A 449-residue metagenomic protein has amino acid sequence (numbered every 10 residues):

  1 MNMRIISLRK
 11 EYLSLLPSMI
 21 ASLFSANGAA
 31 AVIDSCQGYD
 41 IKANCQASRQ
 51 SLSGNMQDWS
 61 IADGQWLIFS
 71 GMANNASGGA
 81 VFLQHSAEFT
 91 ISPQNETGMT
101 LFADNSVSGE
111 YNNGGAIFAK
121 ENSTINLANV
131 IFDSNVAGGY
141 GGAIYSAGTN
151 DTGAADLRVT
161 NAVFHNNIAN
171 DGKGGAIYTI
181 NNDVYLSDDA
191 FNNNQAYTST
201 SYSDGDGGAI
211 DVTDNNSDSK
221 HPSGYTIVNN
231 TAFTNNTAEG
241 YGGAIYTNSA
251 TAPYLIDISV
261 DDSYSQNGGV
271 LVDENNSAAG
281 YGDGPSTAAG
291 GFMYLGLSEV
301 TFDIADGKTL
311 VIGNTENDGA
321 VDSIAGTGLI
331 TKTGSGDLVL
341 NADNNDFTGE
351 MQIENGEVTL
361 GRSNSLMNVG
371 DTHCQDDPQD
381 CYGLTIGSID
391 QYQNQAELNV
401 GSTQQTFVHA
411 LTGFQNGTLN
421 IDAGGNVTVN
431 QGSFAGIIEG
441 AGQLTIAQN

Functional and structural regions predicted by a protein language model:
M1-A29: Gram-negative bacterial Sec-dependent N-terminal signal peptides
A30-N105, S298-L310, E316-N317, S323-I324 (+2 more regions): N-terminal segments that cap or nucleate solenoid repeat domains
D34-S35, A62-G71, E88-S106, T124-V136 (+6 more regions): Right-handed parallel beta-helix
S48-D58, G79-Q84, G115-K120, G142-T149 (+8 more regions): Glycine-rich beta-solenoid repeat tracts in large extracellular/virion proteins
Q57, Q65-L67, S86-A87, S123 (+19 more regions): Small-residue (G/S/T/A) turn/hinge positions that recur once per unit in extracellular repeat modules
W59, Q65-G71, A87-F89, G98-D104 (+8 more regions): Extracellular beta-helix/beta-solenoid repeat scaffolds
S60, I68, F82, T90 (+30 more regions): Extracellular beta-strand solenoid repeats
N75, V107-S108, V136-G138, D151 (+11 more regions): Surface-exposed loop/turn positions within long extracellular repeat scaffolds, especially the passenger domains
